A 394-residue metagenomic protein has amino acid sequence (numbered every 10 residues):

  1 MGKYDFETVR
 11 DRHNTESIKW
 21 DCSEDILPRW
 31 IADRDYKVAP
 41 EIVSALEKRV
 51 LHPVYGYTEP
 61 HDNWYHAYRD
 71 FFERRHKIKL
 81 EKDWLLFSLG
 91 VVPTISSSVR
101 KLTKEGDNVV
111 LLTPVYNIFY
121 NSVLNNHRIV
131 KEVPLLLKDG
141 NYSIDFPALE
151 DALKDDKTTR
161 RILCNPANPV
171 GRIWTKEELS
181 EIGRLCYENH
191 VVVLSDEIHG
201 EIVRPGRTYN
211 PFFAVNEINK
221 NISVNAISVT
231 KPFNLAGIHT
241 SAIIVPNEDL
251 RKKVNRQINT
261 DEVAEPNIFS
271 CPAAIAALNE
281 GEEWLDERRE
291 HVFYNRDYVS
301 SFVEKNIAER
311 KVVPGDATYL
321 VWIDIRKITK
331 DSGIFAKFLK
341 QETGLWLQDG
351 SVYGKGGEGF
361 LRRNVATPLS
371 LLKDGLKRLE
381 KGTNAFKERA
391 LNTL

Functional and structural regions predicted by a protein language model:
G2-G90, S97, A277, L394: N-terminal small-domain helix-loop-helix segment of the aminotransferase-like
S44, K48, E217, N221-F293 (+3 more regions): Conserved core segment of the aminotransferase class I/II
Y55-R184, G200-I202, Y209-A214, L391: Conserved core of the PLP fold type I
L111, E132, L194-S195, L347-D349: Hydrophobic residues in well-ordered beta-strands that form the structural core
N126, E188-N189, N219, T343 (+1 more regions): Helix C-cap/helix->beta junction micro-motif
I275, H291-S300, V312-I325: Conserved glycine-rich beta-strand-loop-beta hairpin in the small C-terminal domain of fold type I
F338-L347, V352-L394: PLP-dependent enzyme catalytic core of the Aspartate aminotransferase-like
